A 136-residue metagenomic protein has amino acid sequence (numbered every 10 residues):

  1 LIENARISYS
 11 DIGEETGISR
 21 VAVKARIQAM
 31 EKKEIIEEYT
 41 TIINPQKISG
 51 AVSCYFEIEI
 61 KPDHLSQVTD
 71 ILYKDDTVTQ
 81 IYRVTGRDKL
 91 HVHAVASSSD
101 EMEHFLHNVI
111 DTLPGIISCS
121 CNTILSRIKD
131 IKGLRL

Functional and structural regions predicted by a protein language model:
L1-L136: A compositional/biophysical signature of low hydrophobicity enriched in polar/charged and small residues
